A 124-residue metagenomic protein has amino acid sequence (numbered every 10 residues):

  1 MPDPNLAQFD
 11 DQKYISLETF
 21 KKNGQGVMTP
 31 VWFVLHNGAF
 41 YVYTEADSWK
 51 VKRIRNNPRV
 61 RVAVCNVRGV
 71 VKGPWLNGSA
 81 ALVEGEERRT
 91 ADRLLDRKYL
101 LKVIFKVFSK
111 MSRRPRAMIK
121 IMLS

Functional and structural regions predicted by a protein language model:
M1-P4, M28-V34, A80-G85: Short flexible/disordered coil segments
M1-P4, V27-T29, D47-W49, F105-V107: A generic local structural motif
M1-S16, V70-K72: Extreme N-terminal tail/first-helix region
P4, L17-N23, I104-K110: Short helix-to-loop capping/linker segments positioned immediately adjacent to catalytic or ligand/cofactor-binding
N5-L6, F40-T44, S48-R53: Covalent nucleotidyltransferase core used to form phosphodiester bonds in nucleic acids
Q12-A46, R61-V64, P74-L76: Short beta-strand segments
D47-K120, S124: Short, structured beta-strand-loop surface elements
